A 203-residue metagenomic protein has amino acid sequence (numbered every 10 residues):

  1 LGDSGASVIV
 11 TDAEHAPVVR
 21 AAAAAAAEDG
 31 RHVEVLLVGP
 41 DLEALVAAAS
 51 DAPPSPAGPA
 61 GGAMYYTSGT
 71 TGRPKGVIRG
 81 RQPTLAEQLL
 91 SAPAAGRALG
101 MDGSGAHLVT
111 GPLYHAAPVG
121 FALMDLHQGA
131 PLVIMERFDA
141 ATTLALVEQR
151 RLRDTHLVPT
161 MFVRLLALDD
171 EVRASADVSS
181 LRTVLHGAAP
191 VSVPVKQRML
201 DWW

Functional and structural regions predicted by a protein language model:
L1, A141-L144, R173: Short hydrophobic/charged patches on amphipathic alpha-helices used for structural packing and interfaces
L1-V10, H15, E34, G76-I78 (+1 more regions): Short beta-strand->loop structural element characteristic of the AMP-binding/adenylate-forming
S4-V8, A25-P40, L45, H107-L108 (+2 more regions): Conserved helix-loop-beta element of the AMP-binding
I9, T67-T70, H107, L113 (+4 more regions): Conserved S/T- and glycine-rich ATP-binding loop of Class I adenylate-forming
D12-E14, T67, P159: Short secondary-structure boundary segments
E14-A16, M161-F162, V191: Alpha-helix capping/helix-boundary segments
P17-Y65, R73, R79-A86, S91-A92 (+1 more regions): ANL superfamily adenylate-forming
L85-A106, T110, Y114-D154, L168: Conserved AMP-binding/adenylation subdomain of ANL enzymes
